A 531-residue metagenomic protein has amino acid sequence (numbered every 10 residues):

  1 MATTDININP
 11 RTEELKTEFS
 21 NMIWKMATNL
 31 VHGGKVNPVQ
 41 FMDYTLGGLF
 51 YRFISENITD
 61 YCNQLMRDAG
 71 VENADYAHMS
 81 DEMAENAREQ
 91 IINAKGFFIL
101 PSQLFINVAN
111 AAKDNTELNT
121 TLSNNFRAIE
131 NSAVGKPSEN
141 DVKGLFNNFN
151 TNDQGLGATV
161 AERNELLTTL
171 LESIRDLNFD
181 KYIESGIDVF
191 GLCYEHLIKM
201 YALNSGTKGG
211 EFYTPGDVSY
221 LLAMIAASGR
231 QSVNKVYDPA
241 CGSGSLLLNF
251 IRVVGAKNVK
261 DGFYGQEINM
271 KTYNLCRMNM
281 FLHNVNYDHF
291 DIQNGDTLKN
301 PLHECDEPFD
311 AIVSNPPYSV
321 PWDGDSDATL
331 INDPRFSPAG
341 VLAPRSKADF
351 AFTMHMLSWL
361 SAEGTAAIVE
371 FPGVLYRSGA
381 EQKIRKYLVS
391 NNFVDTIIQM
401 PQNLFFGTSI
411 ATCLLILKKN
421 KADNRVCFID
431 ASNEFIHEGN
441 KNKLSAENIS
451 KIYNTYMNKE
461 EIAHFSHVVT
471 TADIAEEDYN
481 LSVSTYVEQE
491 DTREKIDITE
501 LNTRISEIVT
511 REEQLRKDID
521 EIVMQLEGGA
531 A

Functional and structural regions predicted by a protein language model:
M1-L221, I225-A226, D288-T297, Q399-Q402 (+3 more regions): Non-catalytic, mostly N-terminal accessory regions of nucleic-acid modification and defense proteins
A2-R11, N300, E304-A531: A conserved structural/catalytic subdomain of Rossmann-like adenosyl-cofactor enzymes
D43, G206, D238-A240, D261 (+3 more regions): Short glycine- and Lys/Arg-enriched binding-loop motifs that mark or flank ligand-binding interfaces
K208-S314, S319-P321, D325-L330, R335-G340 (+4 more regions): Conserved S-adenosyl-L-methionine
